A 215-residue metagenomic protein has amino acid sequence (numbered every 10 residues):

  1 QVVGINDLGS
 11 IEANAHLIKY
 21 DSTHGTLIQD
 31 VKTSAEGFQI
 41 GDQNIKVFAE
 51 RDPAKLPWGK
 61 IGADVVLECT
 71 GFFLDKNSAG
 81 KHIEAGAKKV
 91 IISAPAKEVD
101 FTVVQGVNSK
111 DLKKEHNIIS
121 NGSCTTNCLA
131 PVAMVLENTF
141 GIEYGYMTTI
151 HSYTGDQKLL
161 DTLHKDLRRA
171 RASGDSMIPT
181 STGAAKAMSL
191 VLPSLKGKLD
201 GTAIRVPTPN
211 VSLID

Functional and structural regions predicted by a protein language model:
Q1-A170: N-terminal Rossmann-like NAD(P) cofactor-binding subdomain of oxidoreductases, focused on the glycine-rich
T139, Y144-T148, Q157-D215: C-terminal substrate-binding/catalytic lobe of Rossmann-fold NAD(P)-dependent dehydrogenases
